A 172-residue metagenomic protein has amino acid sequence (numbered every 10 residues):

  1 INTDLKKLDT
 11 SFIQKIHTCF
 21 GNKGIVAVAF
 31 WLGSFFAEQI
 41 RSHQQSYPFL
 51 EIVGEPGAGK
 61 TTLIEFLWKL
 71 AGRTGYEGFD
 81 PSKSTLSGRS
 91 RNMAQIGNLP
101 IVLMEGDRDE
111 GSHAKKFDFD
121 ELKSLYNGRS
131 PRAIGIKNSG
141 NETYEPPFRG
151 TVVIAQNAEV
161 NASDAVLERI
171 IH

Functional and structural regions predicted by a protein language model:
I1-K83: P-loop NTPase catalytic core of nucleic-acid-dependent motor ATPases
Y47-E51, P100, T151: Residue-level preference for the first positions of well-ordered beta-strands
L63-K115: AAA+/P-loop NTPase substrate/partner-engagement loops
A94-I96, G135-I154: AAA+/SF3 P-loop NTPase mechanochemical coupling elements
V102-M104, R132-G135, R149-N157, H172: Structural recognition of the conserved hydrophobic beta-strand(s) that form the central parallel beta-sheet of P-loop
D107-R108, N157-N161: Conserved nucleotide-binding/hydrolysis micro-motifs of P-loop NTPases
K116-T143: Conserved catalytic/switch belt of AAA+ P-loop NTPases
A162-H172: A short helix-turn-beta junction within AAA+ P-loop NTPase domains corresponding to the substrate/partner-engaging
